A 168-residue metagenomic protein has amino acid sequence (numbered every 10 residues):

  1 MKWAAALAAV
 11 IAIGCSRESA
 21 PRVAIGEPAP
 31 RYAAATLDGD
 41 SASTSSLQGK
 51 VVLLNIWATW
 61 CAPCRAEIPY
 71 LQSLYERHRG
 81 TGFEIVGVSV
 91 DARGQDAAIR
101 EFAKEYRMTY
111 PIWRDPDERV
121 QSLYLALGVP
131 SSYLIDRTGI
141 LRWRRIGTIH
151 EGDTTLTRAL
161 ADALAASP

Functional and structural regions predicted by a protein language model:
M1-I13: Sec-dependent bacterial lipoprotein signal peptides
C15-E18: Bacterial signal peptide processing site
R31-V52, Y75: A short beta-strand-turn-helix
I56-S73: Conserved redox-active cysteine motifs that mediate thiol-disulfide chemistry, especially di-cysteine Cys-X(1-2)-Cys
G82-D96, M108-D117: Thiol-based oxidoreductase modules, predominantly thioredoxin-like and allied folds used for disulfide exchange
R100-T138: Short, internal strand/loop/helix patches that form the active-site neighborhood or redox-interaction surface
L134-P168: Thiol-/selenol-based redox modules, centered on thioredoxin-like and closely related oxidoreductase domains
